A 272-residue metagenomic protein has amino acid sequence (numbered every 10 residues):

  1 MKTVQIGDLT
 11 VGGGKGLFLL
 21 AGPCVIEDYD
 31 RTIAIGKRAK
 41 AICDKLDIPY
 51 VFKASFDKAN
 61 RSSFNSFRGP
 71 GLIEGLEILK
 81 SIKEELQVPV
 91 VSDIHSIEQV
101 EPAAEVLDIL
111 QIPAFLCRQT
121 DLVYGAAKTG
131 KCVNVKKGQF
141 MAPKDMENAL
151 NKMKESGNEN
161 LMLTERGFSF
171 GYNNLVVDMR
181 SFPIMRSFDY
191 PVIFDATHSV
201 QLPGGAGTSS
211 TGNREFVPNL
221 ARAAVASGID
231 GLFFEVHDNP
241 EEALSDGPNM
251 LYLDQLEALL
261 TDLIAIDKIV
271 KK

Functional and structural regions predicted by a protein language model:
M1-L19, E77, K268-K272: N-terminal amphipathic alpha-helix/helix-capping segment at the start of soluble metabolic enzymes
T10, A223-K272: Structured C-terminal cap/extension of enzyme domains
G16-L20, P49-K53, P89-V91, D108-I109 (+4 more regions): Structural preference for beta-strand elements that scaffold enzyme active sites
P23-T32, Y50-L72, H237-D246: Glycine-rich, proline-tolerant flexible connector loops at the mouths of alpha/beta enzymes
R38-A41, K45, N65-V91, A126-C132 (+3 more regions): Alpha-helix-loop-beta-strand connector modules within alpha/beta enzyme cores
N65-I73, I109-L116, Y172-V176, V200-V225 (+2 more regions): Active-site-adjacent loop and "lid" segments of alpha/beta metabolic enzymes
G69-G71, E85-S96, D108-D121, C132-P143 (+1 more regions): Catalytic beta/alpha-barrel core
T129-G130, N134-V236: Catalytic alpha/beta core domains of metabolic enzymes, predominantly
